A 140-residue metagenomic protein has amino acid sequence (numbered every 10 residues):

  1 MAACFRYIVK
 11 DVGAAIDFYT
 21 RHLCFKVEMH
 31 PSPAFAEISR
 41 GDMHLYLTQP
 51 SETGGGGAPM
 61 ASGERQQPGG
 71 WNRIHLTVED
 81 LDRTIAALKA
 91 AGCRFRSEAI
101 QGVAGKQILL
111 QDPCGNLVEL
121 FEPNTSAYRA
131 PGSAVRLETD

Functional and structural regions predicted by a protein language model:
M1-C4, K26-T77, R83-Q111, E122-D140: Vicinal oxygen chelate
I8: Catalytic core of Fe(II)/2-oxoglutarate
A15, Y19-T20, L88, G115: Conserved active-site tyrosine of GNAT-family acetyltransferases
L117-L120: Short glycine-/small-residue motifs
